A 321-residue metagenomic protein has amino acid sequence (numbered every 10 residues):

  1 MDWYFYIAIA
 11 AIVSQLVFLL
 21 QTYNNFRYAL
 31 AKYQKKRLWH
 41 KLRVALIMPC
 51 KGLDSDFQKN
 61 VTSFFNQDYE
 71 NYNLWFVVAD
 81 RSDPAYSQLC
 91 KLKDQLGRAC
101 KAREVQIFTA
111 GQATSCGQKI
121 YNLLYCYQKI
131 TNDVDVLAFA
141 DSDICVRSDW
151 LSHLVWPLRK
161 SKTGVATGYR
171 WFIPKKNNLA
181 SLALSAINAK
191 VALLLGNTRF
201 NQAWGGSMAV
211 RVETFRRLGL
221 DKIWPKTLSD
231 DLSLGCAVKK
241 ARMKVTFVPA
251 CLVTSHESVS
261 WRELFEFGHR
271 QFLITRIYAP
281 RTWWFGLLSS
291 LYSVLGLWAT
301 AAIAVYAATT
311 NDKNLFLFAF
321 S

Functional and structural regions predicted by a protein language model:
M1-H40, S185, V191-L195: N-terminal membrane-anchoring/stem segments of glycan-assembly enzymes
F5, I9-V13, N24-N25, K36-L38 (+1 more regions): Membrane-embedded multi-pass helical conduit in multi-pass membrane proteins, especially envelope-biosynthetic
L42-A45, N73, S233: Cell-envelope/extracellular polymer assembly enzymes that use nucleotide-activated donors
V44-L53, Q67, V77-A79: A conserved hydrophobic helix/loop-capping motif in glycosyltransferases and polysaccharide synthases
T62-N71, D80-R81: Short, acidic, metal-binding catalytic loop of nucleotide-sugar glycosyltransferases
G97, K101, Q106-I130, V134 (+3 more regions): Long helical/loop segments within the catalytic core of UDP-sugar-dependent glycosyltransferases, especially the large
A140-P157: Acidic donor-binding/catalytic loop of UDP-sugar-dependent glycosyltransferases, especially processive GT2
T227-S233: Acidic donor-binding loop at a coil-to-helix junction in glycosyltransferase catalytic cores that engages
